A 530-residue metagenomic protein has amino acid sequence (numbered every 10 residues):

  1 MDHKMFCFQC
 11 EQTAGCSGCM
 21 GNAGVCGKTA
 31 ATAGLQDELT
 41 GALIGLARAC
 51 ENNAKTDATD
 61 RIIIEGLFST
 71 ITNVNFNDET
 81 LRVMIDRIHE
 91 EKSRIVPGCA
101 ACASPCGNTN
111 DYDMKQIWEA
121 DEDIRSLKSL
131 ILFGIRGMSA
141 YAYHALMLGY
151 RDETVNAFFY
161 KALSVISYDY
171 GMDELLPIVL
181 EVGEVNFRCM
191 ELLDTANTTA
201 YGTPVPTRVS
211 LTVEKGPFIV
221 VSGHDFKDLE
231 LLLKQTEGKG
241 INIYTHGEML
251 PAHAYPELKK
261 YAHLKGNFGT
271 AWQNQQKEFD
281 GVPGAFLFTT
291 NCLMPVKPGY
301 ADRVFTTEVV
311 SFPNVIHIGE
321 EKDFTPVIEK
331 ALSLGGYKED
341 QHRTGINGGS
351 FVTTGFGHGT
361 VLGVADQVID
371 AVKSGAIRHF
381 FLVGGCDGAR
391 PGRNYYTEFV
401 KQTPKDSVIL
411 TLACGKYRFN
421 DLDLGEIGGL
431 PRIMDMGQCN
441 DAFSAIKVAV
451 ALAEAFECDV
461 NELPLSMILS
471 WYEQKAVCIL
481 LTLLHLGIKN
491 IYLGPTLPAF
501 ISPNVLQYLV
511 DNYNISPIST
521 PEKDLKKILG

Functional and structural regions predicted by a protein language model:
D2-T32, Q36, G41-G45, C102 (+1 more regions): Anaerobic metallocofactor- and corrinoid-dependent redox/one-carbon enzyme cores, especially those from methanogenesis
L46-A200, P206: Electropositive, gly/pro-rich neighborhoods at or near active sites that engage anionic ligands
